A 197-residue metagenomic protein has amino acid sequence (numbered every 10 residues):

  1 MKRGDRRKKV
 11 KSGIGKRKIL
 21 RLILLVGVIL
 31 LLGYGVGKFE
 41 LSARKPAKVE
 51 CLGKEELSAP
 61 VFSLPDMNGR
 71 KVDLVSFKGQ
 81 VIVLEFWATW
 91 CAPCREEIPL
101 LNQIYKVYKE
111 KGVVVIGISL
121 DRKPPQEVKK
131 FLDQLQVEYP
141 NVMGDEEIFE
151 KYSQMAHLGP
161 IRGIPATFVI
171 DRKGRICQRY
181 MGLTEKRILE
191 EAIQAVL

Functional and structural regions predicted by a protein language model:
M1-V61: N-terminal targeting signals for export/organelle localization
V61-I82, Y108, Y152: A short beta-strand-turn-helix
Q80-I82, F86-W90, G163: Short pre-active-site segment immediately N-terminal to redox-active cysteine/selenocysteine motifs in thiol-based
L84, I116-I118, V142: Rossmann-like NAD(H)/NADP(H) cofactor-binding core
A92, R122-Q126, T184-I188: Short alpha-helical
R95-Q136, E146-M155: Structural microenvironment flanking redox-active thiols in thiol-disulfide oxidoreductases
K130, Q134-V137, G144-Q194: Thiol/disulfide oxidoreductase modules built on the thioredoxin-like
